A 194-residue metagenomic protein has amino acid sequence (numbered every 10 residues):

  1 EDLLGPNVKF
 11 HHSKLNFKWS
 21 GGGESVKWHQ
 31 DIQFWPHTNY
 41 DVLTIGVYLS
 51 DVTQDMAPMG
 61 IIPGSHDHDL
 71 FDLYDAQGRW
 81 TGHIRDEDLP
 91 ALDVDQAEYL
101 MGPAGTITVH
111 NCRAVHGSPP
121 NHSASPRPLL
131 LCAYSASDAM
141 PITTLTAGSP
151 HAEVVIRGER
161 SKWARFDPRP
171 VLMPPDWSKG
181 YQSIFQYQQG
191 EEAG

Functional and structural regions predicted by a protein language model:
E1-K14, P36-T38, L49: Signature of the catalytic double-stranded beta-helix
W19, T53, H68, A136-D138: Feature marks short, surface-exposed loop/turn motifs that line or immediately flank catalytic pockets and channel
G21-Q33: Short acidic (Asp/Glu) patches
Q30, H83-V94, A124-P126, T144-A152: Short, surface-exposed loop/helix-turn segments at secondary-structure junctions that function as lids/hinges flanking
D31-V42, D95-Q96, G102, S125-P126: A short beta-loop-beta micro-motif enriched in histidine and acidic residues
V52-V115, P119: Double-stranded beta-helix
I107, R113-G194: Non-heme Fe(II)/2-oxoglutarate
